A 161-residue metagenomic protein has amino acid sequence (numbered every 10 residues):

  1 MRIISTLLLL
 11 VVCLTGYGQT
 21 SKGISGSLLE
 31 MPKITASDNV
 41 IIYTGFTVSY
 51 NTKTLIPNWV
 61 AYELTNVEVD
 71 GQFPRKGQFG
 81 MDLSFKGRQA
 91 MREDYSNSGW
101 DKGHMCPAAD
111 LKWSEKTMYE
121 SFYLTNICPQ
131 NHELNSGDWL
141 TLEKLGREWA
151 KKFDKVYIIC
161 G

Functional and structural regions predicted by a protein language model:
M1-S21: Bacterial Sec-dependent N-terminal signal peptides
G16-G161: Domain-level detector for secreted/extracellular nuclease and nuclease-toxin modules, and for the ENPP-like C-terminal
